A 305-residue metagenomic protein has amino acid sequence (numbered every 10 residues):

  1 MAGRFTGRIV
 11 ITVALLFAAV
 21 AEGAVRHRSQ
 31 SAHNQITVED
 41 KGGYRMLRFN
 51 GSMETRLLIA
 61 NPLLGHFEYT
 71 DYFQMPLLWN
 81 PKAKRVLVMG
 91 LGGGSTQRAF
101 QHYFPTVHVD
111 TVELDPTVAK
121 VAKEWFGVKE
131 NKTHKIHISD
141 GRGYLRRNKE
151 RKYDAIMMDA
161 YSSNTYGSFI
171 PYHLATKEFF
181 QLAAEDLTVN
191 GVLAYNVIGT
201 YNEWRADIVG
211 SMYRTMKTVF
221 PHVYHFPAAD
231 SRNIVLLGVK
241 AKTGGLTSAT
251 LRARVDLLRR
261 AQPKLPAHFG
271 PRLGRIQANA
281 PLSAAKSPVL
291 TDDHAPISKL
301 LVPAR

Functional and structural regions predicted by a protein language model:
M1-F5: N-terminal secretory signal peptides that target proteins for export/translocation
R8-A18: Bacterial N-terminal signal peptides
G23-M46, N50-T55, H222-R305: Soluble small-group transferase modules, centered on the S-adenosyl donor enzyme superfamily
H27-Q30, D40, G65, T70-Y195 (+2 more regions): The AdoMet/dcAdoMet-binding core of the Class I SAM-like
N50-I59, L193-N196: Acidic/histidine-rich, surface-exposed loop or edge segments in extracytoplasmic proteins
G199: Active-site-proximal loop/turn and secondary-structure-junction residues that shape catalytic pockets, frequently
S211-T215: Acidic/histidine-enriched, beta-strand-rich ligand/metal-binding domains
